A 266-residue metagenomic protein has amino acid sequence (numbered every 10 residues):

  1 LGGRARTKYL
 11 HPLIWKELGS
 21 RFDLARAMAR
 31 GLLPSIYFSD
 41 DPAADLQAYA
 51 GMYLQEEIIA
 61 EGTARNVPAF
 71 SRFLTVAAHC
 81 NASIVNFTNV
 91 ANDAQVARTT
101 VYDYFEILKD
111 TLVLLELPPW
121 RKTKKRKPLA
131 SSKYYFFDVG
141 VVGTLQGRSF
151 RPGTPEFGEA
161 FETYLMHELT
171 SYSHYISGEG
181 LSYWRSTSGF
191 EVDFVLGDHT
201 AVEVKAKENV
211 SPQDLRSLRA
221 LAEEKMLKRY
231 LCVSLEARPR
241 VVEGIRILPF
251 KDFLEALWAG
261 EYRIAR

Functional and structural regions predicted by a protein language model:
L1-K16: A short helix-turn-beta junction within AAA+ P-loop NTPase domains corresponding to the substrate/partner-engaging
R6-Y9, Y135, S182, V202 (+2 more regions): Hydrophobic/aromatic beta-strand patches that form the interior of the parallel beta-sheet core in alpha/beta enzyme
P12-R26: Conserved small helical "lid"/interfacial subdomain of P-loop NTPases
L13-E17, R121, V141, A237-R238: Conserved nucleotide-binding/hydrolysis micro-motifs of P-loop NTPases
A43-T200: Accessory nucleic acid-recognition modules appended to NTPase machines
G197-V210: Active-site ExK catalytic segment of metal-dependent nucleases
K207-L248: Catalytic cores of nucleic-acid endonucleases
A237-R266: Domain-level recognition of nuclease-like catalytic cores that cleave nucleotide substrates
